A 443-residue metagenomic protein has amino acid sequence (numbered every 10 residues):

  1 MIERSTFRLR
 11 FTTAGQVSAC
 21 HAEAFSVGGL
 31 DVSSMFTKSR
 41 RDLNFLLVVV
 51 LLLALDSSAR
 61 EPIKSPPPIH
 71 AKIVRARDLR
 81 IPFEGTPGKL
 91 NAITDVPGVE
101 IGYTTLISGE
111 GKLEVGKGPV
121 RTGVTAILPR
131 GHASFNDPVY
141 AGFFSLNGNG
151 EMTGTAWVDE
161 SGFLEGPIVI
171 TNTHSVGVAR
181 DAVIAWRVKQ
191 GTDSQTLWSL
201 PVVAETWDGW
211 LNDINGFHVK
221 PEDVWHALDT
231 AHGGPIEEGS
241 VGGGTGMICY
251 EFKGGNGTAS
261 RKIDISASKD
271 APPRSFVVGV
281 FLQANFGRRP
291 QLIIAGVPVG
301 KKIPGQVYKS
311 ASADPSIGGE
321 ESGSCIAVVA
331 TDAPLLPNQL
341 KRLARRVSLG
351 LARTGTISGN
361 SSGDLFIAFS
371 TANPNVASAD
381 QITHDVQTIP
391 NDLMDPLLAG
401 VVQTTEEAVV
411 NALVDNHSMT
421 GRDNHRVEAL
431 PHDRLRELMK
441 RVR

Functional and structural regions predicted by a protein language model:
R4, R8-R10, R40-R41, R60: Basic polycationic patches enriched in arginine
T6, T12-A19, S26-V27: Short Gly/Ser/Thr- and charged-rich N-terminal loops/segments that act as flexible capping/hinge elements
S33-L46: Bacterial N-terminal signal peptides that target proteins for export
N44-D56: Bacterial N-terminal signal peptides
R60-R443: Alpha/propeptide regions of enzymes that mature by internal proteolysis
